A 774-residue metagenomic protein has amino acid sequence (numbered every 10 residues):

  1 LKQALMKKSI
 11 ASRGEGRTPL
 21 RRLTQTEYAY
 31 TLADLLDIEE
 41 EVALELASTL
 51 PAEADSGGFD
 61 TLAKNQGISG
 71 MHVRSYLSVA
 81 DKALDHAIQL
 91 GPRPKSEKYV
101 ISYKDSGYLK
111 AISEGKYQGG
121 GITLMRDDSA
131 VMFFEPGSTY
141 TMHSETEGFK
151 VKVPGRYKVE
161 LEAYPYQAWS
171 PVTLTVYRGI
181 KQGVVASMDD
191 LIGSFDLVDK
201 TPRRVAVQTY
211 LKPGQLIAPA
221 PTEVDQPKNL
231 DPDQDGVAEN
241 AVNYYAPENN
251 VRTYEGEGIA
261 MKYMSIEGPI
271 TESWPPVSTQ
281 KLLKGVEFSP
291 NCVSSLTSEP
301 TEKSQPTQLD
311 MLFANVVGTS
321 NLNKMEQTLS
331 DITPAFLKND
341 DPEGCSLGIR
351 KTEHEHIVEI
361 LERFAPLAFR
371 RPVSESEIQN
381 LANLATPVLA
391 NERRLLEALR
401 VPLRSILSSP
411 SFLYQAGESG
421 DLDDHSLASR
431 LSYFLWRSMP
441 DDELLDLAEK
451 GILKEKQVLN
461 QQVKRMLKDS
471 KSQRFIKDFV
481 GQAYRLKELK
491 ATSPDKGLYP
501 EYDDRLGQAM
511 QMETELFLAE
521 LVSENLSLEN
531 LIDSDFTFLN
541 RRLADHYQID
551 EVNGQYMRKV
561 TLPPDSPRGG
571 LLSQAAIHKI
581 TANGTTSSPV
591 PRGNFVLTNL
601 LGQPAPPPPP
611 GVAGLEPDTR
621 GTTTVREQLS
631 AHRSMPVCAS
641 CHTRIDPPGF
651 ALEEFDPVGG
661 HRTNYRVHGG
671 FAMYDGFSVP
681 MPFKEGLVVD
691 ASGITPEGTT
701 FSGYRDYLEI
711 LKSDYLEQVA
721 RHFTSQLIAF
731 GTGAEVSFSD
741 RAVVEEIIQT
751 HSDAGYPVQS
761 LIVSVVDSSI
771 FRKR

Functional and structural regions predicted by a protein language model:
L1-R774: Low-complexity, glycine/serine/threonine/alanine-rich intrinsically disordered linker and propeptide segments
